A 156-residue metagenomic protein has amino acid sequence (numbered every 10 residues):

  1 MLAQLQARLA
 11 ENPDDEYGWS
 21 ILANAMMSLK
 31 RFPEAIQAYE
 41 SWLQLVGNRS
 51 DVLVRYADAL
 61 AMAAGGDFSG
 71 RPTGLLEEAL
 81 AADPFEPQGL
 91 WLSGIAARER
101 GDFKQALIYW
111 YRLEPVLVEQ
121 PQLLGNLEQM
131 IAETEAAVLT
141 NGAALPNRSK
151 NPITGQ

Functional and structural regions predicted by a protein language model:
M1-Q6, S20, V54, D58 (+1 more regions): Alpha-helical tetratricopeptide repeat
A3-Q6, E40, E77, Y111: Alpha-solenoid helical repeat scaffolds
A10-D14, G47, P84, V118: Short coil turns that delineate tetratricopeptide repeat
E16, S20-A82: Alpha-helical adaptor scaffolds
N24, D58, I95-R98, E133: Residue-level recognition of tetratricopeptide repeat
S28, M62-G65, E99, M130-A137: Register position in tetratricopeptide repeats
Q105-Q156: Terminal, low-structured helical/coil segments at or just beyond the last alpha-helical repeat
